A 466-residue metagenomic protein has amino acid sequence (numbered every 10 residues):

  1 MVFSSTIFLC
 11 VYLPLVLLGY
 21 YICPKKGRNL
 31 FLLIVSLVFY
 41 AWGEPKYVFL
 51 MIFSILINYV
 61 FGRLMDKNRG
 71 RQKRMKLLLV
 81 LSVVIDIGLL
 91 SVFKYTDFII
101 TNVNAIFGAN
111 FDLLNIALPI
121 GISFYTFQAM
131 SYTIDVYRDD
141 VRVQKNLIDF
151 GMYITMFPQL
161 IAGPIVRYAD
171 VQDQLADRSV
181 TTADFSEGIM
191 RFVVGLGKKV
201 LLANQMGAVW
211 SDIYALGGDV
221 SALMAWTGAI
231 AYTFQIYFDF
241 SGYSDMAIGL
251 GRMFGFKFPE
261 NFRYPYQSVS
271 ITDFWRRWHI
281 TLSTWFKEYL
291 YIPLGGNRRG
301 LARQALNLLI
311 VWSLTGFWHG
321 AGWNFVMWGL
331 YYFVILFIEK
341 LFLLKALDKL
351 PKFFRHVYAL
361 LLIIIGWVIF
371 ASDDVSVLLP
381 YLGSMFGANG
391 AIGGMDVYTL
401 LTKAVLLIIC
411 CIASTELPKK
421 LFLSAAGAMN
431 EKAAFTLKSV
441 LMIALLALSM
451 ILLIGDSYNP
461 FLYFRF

Functional and structural regions predicted by a protein language model:
M1-C410, S414, K419-R465: Membrane-embedded transmembrane alpha-helical bundles that form the catalytic cores of multi-pass lipid-modifying
